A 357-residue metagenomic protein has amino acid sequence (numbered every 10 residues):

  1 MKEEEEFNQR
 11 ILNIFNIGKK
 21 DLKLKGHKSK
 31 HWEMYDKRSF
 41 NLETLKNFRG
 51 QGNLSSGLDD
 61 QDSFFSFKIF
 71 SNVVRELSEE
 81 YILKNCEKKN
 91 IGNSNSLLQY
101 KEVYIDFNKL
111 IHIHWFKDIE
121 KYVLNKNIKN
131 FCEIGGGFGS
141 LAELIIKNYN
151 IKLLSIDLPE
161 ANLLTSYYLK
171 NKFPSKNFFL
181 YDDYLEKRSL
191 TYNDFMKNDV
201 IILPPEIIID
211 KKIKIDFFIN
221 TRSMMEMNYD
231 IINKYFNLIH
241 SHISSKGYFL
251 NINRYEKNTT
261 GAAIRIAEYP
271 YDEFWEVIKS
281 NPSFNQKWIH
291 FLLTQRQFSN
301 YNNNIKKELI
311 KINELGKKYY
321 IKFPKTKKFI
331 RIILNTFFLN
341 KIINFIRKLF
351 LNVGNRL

Functional and structural regions predicted by a protein language model:
M1-F107, N304-P324: N-terminal accessory regions of S-adenosyl-L-methionine
I128-G137: Conserved class I S-adenosyl-L-methionine
S140-Y149: Conserved SAM-binding loop of SAM-dependent methyltransferases across substrates and taxa, primarily the Class I
N171-D210: S-adenosyl-L-methionine
I209-F218: A short acidic, Gly/Pro-enriched loop at the edge of an enzyme's catalytic core that lines a small-molecule cofactor
N233-S245: A short glycine-rich, Lys/Arg-flanked "PGG" loop and its adjoining helix->strand segment in the class I
S245-R254: Conserved beta-strand signature within the Rossmann-like core of class I S-adenosyl-L-methionine
Y269-F338, I342-I346: Rossmann-like AdoMet/SAM-dependent catalytic core
